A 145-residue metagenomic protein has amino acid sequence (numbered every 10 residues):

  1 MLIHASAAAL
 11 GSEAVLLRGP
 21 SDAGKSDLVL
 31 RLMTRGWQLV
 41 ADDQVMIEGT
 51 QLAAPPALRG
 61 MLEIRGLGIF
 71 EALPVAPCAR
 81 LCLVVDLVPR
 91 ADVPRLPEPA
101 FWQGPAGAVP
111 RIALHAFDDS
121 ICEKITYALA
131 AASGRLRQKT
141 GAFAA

Functional and structural regions predicted by a protein language model:
M1-A8: Pre-Walker A adenine-sensing motif
S6, V15, T50, C82-L83 (+1 more regions): A broad, low-specificity signal marking well-ordered, structured residues that form hydrophobic/aromatic
A8-M33: Glycine-rich phosphate-binding P-loop
K25-S26, G60-M61, S120: A short local loop/turn or secondary-structure capping micro-motif enriched for an aromatic residue
T34-P89: Conserved nucleotide-sensing/catalytic segment adjacent to the nucleotide-binding pocket in NTP-handling enzymes
P77-A145: Conserved NTP phosphate-binding and transfer environment spanning the P-loop NTPase/kinase superfamily
